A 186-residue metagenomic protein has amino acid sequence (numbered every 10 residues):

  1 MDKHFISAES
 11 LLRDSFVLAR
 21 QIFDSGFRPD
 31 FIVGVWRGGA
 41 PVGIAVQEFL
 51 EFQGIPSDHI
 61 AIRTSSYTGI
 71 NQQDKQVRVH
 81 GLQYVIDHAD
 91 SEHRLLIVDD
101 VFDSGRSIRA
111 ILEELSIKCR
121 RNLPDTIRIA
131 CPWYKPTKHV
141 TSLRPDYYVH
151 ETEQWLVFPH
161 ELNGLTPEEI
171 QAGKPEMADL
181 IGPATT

Functional and structural regions predicted by a protein language model:
M1-T186: PRPP-associated nucleotide enzymes
